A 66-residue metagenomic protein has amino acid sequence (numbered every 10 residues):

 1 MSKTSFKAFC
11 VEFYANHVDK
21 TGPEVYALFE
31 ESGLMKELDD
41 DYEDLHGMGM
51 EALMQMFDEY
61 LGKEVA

Functional and structural regions predicted by a protein language model:
M1-A66: C-terminal alpha-helical interaction appendages
